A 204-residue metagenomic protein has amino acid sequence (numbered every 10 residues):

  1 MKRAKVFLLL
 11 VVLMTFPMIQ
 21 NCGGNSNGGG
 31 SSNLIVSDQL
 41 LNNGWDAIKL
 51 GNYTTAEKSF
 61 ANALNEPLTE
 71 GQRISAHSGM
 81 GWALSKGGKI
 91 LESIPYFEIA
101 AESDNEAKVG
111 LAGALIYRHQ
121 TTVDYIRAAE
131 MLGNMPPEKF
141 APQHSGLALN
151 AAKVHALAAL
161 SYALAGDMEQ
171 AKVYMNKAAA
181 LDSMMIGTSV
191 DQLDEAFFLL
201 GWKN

Functional and structural regions predicted by a protein language model:
N27-S31, L64-I74, M135-L149, M185: Flexible helix-coil transition and linker loops at the boundaries of alpha-helical arrays
G29, P142-N204: Terminal, low-structured helical/coil segments at or just beyond the last alpha-helical repeat
I35-E66: Alpha-helical segment of the N-proximal tetratricopeptide repeat
D38, G71-S75, E106-V109, G146 (+2 more regions): Start-of-helix register in tetratricopeptide repeats
L50, G87, R118-T122, A165: Structural motif corresponding to the intra-repeat A-B loop/turn of tetratricopeptide repeats
Y53, F60, F97, Y125 (+2 more regions): Hydrophobic/aromatic packing residues within the alpha-helices of TPR/SEL1-like helical repeat arrays
